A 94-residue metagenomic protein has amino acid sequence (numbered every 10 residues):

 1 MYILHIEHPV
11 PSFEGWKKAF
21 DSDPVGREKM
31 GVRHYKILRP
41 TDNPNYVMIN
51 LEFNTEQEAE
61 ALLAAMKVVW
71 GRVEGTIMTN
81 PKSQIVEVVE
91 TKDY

Functional and structural regions predicted by a protein language model:
Y2, M30-M48, G71-Y94: Glycine-rich beta-strand-turn "strand-cap" elements at beta-sheet edges
Y2-P9, K36-A65: Short, well-ordered beta-strand segments in beta-rich or mixed alpha/beta enzyme and ligand-binding folds
S12-E14, T55-Q57, V89: Residues that cap or initiate secondary-structure elements
S12-Y35, K67-G71: Short amphipathic alpha-helical segments
D21-P24, E28, N43, N54 (+2 more regions): Amphipathic alpha-helical interaction segments
L62, V68, I85: Extended interaction regions within the primary functional domain
